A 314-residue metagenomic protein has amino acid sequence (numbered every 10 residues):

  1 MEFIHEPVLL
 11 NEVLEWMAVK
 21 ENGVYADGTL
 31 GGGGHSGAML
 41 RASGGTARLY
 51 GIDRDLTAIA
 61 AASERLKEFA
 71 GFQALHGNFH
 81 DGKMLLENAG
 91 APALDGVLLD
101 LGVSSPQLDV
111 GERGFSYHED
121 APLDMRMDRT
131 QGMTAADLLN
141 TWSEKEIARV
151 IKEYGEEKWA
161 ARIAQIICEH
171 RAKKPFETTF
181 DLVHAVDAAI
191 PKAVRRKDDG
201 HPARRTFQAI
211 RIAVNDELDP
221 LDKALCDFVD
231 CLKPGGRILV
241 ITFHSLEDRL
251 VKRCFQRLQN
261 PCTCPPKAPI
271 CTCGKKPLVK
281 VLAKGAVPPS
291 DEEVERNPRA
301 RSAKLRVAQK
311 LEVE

Functional and structural regions predicted by a protein language model:
M1-E314: S-adenosyl-L-methionine-dependent methyltransferase catalytic core, i.e., the SAM/SAH-binding region
